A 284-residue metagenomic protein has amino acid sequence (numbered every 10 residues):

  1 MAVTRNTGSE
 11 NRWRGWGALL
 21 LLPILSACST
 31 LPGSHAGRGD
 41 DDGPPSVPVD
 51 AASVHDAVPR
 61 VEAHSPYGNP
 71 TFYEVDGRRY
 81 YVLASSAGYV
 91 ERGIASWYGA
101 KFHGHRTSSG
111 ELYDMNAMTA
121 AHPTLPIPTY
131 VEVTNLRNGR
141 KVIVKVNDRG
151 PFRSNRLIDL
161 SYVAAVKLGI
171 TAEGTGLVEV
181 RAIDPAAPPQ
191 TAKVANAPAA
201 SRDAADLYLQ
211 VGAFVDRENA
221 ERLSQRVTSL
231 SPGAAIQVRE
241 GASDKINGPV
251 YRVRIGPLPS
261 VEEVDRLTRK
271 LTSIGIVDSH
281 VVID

Functional and structural regions predicted by a protein language model:
A2-G17: Bacterial N-terminal signal peptides that target proteins for export
A2-T4, C28-Y208, A213-N219, R269 (+1 more regions): Secreted/periplasmic proteins
G17-A27: Bacterial N-terminal signal peptides
I24, Q210, R254: Conserved Rossmann-like nucleotide-binding pocket used by diverse enzymes that bind dinucleotide cofactors
V215-D284: Extracytoplasmic
